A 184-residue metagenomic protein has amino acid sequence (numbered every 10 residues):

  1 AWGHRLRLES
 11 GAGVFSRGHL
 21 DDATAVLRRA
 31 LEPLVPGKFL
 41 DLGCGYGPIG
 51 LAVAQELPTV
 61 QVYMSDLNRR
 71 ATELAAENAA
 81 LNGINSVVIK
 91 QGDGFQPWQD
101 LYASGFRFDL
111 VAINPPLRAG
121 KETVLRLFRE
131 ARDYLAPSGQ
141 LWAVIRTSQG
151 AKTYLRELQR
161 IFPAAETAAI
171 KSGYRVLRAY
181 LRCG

Functional and structural regions predicted by a protein language model:
A1-P36: SAM-dependent Rossmann-like transferase core, predominantly class I methyltransferases with a strong bias toward
E9, V88-K90, E166-A168: General small-molecule cofactor/ligand-binding pocket signal
D22-I113: Conserved SAM/SAH cofactor-binding pocket of Class I
V53, A131, L158: Class I S-adenosylmethionine-dependent transferase superfamily signal
L117-G120, R146-A151: Short "lid" loop at the C-terminus of a central beta-strand within the Rossmann-like core of SAM-dependent
L125-P137: A short glycine-rich, Lys/Arg-flanked "PGG" loop and its adjoining helix->strand segment in the class I
S138-I145: Conserved beta-strand signature within the Rossmann-like core of class I S-adenosyl-L-methionine
G150-G184: Class I S-adenosyl-L-methionine
